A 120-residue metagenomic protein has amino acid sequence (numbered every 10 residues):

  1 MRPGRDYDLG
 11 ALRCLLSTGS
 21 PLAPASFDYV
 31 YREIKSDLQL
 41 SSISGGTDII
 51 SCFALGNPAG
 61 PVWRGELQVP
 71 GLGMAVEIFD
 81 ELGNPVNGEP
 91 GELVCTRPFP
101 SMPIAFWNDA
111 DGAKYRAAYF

Functional and structural regions predicted by a protein language model:
M1-R2, D109: Residue-level signal for well-ordered alpha-helical positions
R2-W63, A75, L82: Gly/Ser/Thr-rich phosphate-binding loop
G65-E66, G88: Glycine-centered loop/turn motifs
L67-G73: Short coil-to-beta-strand transition motifs
G71, N84-F120: Conserved ATP/PPi-binding loop(s) of AMP-dependent carboxylate-activating enzymes
